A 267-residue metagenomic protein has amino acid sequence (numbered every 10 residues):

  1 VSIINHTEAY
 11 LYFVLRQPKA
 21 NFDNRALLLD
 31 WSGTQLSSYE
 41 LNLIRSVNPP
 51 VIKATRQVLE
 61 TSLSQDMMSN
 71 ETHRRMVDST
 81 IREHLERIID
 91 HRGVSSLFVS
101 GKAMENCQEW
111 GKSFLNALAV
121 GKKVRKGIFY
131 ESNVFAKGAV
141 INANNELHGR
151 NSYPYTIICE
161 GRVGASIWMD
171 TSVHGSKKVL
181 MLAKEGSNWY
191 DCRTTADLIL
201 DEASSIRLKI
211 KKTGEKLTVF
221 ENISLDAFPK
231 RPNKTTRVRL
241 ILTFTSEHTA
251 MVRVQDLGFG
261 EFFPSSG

Functional and structural regions predicted by a protein language model:
V1-R25, I52-Q57, S62-L85, G93-F98 (+4 more regions): N-terminal phosphate-binding loop and flanking beta/alpha elements of the actin-like ATPase fold
I4, Y39-L41, S100-K102, K211 (+1 more regions): Generic beta-strand/beta-sheet core signal
L15-A54, T236-D256: Gly/Thr-rich phosphate-binding beta-strand-loop-beta motif of the actin/hexokinase/Hsp70
D30, F98-G101: Conserved beta-strand segments of the P-loop GTPase G domain that flank and frequently precede/overlap
G33-L36, A103-C107: Short acidic, S/G/P-rich loop/turn micro-motifs used as interaction or catalytic elements
N42-I44, K212-G214, G258-G260: Solvent-exposed strand-loop boundary residues in beta-sheet-rich modules
V134-N233, R237: Acidic, glycine/GT-rich loop-and beta-edge segments that sit at the periphery of enzyme/chaperone cores
F259-G267: Catalytic P-loop NTP-binding/switch module of NTPases
